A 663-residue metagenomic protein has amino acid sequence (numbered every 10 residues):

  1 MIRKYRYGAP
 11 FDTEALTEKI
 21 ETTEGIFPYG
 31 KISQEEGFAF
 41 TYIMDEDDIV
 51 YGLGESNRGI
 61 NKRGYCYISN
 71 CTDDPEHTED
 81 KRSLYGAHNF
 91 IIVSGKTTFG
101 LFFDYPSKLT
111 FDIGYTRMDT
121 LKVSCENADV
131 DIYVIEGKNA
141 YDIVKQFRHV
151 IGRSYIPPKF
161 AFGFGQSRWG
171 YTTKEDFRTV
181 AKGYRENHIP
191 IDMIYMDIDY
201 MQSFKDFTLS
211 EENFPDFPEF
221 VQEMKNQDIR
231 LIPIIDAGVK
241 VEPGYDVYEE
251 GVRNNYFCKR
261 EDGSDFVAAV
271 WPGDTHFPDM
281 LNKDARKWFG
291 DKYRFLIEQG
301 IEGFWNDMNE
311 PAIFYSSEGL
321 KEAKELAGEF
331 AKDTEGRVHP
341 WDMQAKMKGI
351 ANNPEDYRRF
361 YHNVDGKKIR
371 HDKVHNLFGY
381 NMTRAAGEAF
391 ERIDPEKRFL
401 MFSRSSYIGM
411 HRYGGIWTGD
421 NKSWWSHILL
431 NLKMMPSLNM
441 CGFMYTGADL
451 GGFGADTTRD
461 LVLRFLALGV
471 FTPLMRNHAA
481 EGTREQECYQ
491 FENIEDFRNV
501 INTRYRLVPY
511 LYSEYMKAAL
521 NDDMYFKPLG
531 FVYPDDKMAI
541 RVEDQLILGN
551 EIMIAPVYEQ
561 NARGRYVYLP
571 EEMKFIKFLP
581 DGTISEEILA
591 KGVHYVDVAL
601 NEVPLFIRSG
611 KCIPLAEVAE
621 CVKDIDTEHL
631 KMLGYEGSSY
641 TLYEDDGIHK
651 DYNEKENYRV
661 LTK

Functional and structural regions predicted by a protein language model:
M1-P158, R168-G170, K174, A181-E186 (+4 more regions): Catalytic and substrate-binding clefts that recognize carbohydrates or anionic sugar/phosphate headgroups
F38, T78, L377, T383-R392 (+5 more regions): Catalytic core of carbohydrate-active enzymes
Y42-M44, E55, S94, F102-Y105 (+13 more regions): Glycine-rich, histidine-containing beta strand-loop boundary motifs that form or position
Y65-C71, L84-A87, R178, R286 (+3 more regions): Short, hydrophobic/amphipathic alpha-helical packing segments that form internal helix faces or helix-helix interfaces
Y85-N89, K96-T98, P106-K108, D129 (+10 more regions): Extracellular structured ligand-interaction cores
F90, F147, Y184, M224 (+3 more regions): A residue-level signal for conserved active-site and pocket-lining positions in enzyme catalytic cores
I92-T97, R260-D262, P570-E571, P580: Short acidic-glycine loop/turn motifs at beta-strand connectors
P190-F497, V532-Y533, E586: Aromatic- and carboxylate-enriched substrate-binding clefts and catalytic-loop regions of carbohydrate-active enzymes
